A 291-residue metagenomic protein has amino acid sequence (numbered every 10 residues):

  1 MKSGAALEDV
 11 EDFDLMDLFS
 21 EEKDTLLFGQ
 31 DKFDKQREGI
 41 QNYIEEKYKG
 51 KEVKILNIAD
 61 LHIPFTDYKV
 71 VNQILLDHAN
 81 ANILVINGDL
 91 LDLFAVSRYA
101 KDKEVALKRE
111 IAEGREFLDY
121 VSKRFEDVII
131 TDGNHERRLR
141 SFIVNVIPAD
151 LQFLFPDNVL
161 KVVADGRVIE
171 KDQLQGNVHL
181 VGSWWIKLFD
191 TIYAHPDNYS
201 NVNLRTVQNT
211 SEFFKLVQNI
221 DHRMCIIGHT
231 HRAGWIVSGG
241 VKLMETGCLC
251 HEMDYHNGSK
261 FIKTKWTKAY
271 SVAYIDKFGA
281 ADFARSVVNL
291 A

Functional and structural regions predicted by a protein language model:
M1-N57: Acidic, histidine-bearing metal-coordination/catalytic regions of metal-dependent phosphoesterases
E45-L56, W185-I192, G240-V241, F278: Beta-strand-turn-beta hairpins that frame and shape the catalytic cleft of phosphate-ester-processing enzymes
K49-G50, N57, H78, A284-A291: Polar, enzyme-active/binding microenvironments
N57-A59, I83-D89, I129-N134, A194-P196 (+2 more regions): Active-site neighborhood of phospho(di)ester-bond hydrolases with catalytic His/Asp-centered motifs
I58, I63-K171: Core catalytic region of metal-dependent phosphoesterases/phosphodiesterases, especially metallo-beta-lactamase-like
I130-H135, G176-W184, A284-L290: Acidic carboxylate-rich catalytic motifs and surrounding loops in phosphoryl-/glycosyl-chemistry enzymes
V146-N209, C248: Active-site-proximal loop/helix segment associated with metal-binding centers of metalloenzymes
D197-V288: Conserved beta-sheet core of the metallophosphoesterase superfamily
